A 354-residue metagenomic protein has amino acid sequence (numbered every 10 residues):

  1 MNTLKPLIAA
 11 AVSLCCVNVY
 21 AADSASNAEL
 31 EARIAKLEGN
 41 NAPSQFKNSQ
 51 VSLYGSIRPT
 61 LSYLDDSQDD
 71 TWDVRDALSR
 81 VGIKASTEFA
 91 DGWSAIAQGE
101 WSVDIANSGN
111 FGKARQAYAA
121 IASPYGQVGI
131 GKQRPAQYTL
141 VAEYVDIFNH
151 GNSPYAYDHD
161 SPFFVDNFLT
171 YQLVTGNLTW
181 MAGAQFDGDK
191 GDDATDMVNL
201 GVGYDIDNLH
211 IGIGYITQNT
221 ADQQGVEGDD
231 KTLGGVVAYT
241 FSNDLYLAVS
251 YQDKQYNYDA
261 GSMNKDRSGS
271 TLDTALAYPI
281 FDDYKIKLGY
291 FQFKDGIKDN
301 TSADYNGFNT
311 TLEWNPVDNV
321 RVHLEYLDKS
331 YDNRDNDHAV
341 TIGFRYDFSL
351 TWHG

Functional and structural regions predicted by a protein language model:
N2-T3, L7, L14-G129, F164 (+8 more regions): Beta-barrel outer-membrane channel/assembly domains of diderm bacteria
P59-D65, W101-I105, R134-A136, T175-N177 (+7 more regions): Transmembrane beta-strands of outer-membrane beta-barrel pores
D73, A156-D160, Y256: Extracellular/periplasm-exposed beta-strand and loop segments of Gram-negative cell-envelope proteins, dominated by
I105-F111, D160-D166, F186-D196, Q224-D229 (+3 more regions): Solvent-exposed loop/turn segments connecting transmembrane beta-strands in outer-membrane beta-barrel proteins
K132, L140-T175, T179, Q185: Solvent-exposed adhesion/ligand-recognition segments of exported proteins
D146-H150, R267, Y305, V340-G343: Flexible, surface-exposed loop regions and adjacent strand-edge segments of Gram-negative outer-membrane beta-barrel
M197-S302, G307, W352-G354: Detector for outer-membrane/organellar transmembrane beta-barrel domains, recognizing the amphipathic beta-strand
